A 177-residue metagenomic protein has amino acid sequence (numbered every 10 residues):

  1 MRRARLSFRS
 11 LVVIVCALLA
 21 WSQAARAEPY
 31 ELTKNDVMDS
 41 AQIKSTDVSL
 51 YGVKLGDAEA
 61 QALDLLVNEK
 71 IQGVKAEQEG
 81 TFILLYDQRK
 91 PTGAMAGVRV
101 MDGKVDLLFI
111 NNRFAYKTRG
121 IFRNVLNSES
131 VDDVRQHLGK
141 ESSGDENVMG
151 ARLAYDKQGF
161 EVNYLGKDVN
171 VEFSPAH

Functional and structural regions predicted by a protein language model:
R2-V12: Bacterial N-terminal signal peptides that target proteins for export
S10-A20: Bacterial N-terminal signal peptides
C16, Y51, R123: Generic anion/oxyanion-binding catalytic loop in active/binding sites
Q23-A27: Sec/Tat signal peptide C-region and signal peptidase I cleavage site
E28-V53: N-terminal low-complexity, Pro/Thr/Ser-rich intrinsically disordered segments that act as propeptides or flexible
P29-Y30, I43, D57-K104, Y116-G120 (+1 more regions): A cross-family detector of function-defining hotspots
F109-N111: Extended, compositionally biased repeat/scaffold regions that form elongated interaction surfaces
